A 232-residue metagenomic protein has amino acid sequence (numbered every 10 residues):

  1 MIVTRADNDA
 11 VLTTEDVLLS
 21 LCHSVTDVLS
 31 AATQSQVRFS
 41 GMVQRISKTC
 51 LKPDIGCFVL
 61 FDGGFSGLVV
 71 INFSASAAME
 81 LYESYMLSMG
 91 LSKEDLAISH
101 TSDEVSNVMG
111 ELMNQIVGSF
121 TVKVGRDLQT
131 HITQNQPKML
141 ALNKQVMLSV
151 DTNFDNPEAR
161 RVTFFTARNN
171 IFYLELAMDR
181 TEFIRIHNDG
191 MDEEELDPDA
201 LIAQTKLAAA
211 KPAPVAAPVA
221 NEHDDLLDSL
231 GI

Functional and structural regions predicted by a protein language model:
I2-L227: Composition-driven recognition of glycine/serine/threonine/acidic- and proline-rich low-complexity segments and repeats
